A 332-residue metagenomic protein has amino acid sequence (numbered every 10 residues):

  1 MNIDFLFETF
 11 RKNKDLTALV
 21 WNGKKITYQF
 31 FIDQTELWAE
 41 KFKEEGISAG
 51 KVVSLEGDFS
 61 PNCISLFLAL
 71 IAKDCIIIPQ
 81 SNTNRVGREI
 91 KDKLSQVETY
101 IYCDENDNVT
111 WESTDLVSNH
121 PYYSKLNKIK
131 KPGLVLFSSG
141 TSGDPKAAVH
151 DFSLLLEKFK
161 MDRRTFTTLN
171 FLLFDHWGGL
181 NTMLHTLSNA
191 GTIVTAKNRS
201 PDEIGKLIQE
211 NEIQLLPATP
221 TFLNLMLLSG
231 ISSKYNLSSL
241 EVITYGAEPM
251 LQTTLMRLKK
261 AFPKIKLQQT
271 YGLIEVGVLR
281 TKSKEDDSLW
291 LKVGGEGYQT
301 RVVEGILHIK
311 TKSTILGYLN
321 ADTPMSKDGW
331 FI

Functional and structural regions predicted by a protein language model:
F7, D15-G46, H150: Conserved AMP-binding/adenylate-forming core of the ANL superfamily
K24, E40-T83, F171-L173: Conserved AMP-binding/adenylate-forming
T27-Y28, K125, K130-K160: Conserved AMP-binding A3 loop
G57-D58, I77-L94, G191-E210: ATP-dependent adenylate-forming carboxylate-activation enzymes
N106-P132, V149: Flexible, low-complexity linker/hinge segments
L156-T167, D175-L215: Conserved AMP-binding/adenylation subdomain of ANL enzymes
L215, S229-D287: Gly/Ser/Thr-rich phosphate-binding loop
I306-I332: Conserved ATP-binding/catalytic segment of the ANL
